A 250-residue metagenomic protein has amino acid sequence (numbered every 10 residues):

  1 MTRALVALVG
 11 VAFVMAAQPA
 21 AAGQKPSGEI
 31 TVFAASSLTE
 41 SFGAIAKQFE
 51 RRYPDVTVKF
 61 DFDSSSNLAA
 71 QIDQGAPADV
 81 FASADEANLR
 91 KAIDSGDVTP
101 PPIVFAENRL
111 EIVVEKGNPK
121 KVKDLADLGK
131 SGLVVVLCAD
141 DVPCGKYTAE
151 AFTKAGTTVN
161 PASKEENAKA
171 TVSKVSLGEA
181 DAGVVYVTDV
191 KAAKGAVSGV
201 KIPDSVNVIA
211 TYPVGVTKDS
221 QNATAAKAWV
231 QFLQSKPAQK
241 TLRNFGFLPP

Functional and structural regions predicted by a protein language model:
L5-A16: Bacterial N-terminal signal peptides
Q18-Y53, T57-Q74, S83-E86, R90-G96 (+2 more regions): Exported/periplasmic ABC-transporter solute-binding proteins
